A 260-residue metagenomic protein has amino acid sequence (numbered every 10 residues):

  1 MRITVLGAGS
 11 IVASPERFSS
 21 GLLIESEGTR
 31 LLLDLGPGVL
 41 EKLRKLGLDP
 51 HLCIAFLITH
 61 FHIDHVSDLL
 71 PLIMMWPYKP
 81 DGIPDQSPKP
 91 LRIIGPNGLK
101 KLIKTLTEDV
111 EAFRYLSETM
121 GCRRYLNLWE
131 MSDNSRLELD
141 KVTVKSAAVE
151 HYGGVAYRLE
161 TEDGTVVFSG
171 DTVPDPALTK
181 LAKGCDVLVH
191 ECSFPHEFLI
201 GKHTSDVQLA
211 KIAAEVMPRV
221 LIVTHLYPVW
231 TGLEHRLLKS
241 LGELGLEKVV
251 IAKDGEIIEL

Functional and structural regions predicted by a protein language model:
M1-V167, V173, H235-L260: Binuclear metal-dependent hydrolase catalytic cores
P174-I258: Cap/insert and terminal regions of metallo-dependent hydrolase folds
